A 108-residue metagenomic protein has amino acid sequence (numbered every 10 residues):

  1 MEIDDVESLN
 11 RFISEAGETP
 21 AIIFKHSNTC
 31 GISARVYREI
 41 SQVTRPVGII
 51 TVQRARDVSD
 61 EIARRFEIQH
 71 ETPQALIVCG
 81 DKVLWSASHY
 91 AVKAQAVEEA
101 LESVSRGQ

Functional and structural regions predicted by a protein language model:
M1-G17, R106-Q108: N-terminal leader/targeting and pre-domain segments
L9, A34-R38, L84-V92: A structural signal for the main folded, soluble domain(s) of proteins
R11-V43: Local sequence-structure signature of Cys/Sec-based thiol-disulfide redox active-site neighborhoods
K25, R45-E61: Thiol-based oxidoreductase modules, predominantly thioredoxin-like and allied folds used for disulfide exchange
I32-S33, S59, A94: Short, well-ordered alpha-helical microsegments
F66-C79: Structural micro-motif
C79-Q108: Non-catalytic, surface beta->alpha helical segment in thiol-disulfide oxidoreductase systems
